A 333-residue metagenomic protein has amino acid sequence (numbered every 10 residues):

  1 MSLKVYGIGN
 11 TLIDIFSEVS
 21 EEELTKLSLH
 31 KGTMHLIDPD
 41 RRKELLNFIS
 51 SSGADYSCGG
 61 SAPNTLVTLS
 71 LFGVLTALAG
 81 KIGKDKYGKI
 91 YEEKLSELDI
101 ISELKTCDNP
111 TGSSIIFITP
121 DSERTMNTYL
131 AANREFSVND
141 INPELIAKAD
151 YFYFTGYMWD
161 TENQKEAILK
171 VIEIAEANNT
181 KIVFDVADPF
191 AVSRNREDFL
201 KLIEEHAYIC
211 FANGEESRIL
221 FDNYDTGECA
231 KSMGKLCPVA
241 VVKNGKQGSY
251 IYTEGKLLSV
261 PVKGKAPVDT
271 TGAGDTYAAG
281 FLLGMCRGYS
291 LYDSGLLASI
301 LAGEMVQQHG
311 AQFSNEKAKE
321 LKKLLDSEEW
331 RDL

Functional and structural regions predicted by a protein language model:
M1-A79: Glycine-rich phosphate/adenosyl-contacting loop at the front of the ribokinase-like
L3-Y6, T11-L12, T25-L36, I174 (+2 more regions): Conserved phosphate-binding/catalytic region of the ribokinase-like
T76, S102, I182-V183, A240: Hydrophobic beta-strand scaffold residues
K94-T111: A glycine-rich helix N-cap at a beta->alpha junction
K105, I116-T161: Conserved phosphate-binding/catalytic loop of the ribokinase/pfkB sugar-kinase fold
L145-A147, I203-E204, G234: A short, aliphatic-rich alpha-helical micro-motif
Y151-C229, Q247-S249: Conserved beta-alpha-beta core of the PfkB/ribokinase-like small-molecule kinase fold
